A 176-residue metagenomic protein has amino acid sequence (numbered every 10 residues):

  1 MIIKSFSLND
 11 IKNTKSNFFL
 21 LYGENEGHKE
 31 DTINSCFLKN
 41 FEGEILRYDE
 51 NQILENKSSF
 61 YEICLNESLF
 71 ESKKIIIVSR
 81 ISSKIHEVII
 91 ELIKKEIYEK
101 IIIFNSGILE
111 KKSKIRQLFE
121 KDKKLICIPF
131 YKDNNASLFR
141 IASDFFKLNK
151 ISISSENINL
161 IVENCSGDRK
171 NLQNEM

Functional and structural regions predicted by a protein language model:
M1-M176: Conserved beta/loop motifs at nucleotide-recognition and modification sites
